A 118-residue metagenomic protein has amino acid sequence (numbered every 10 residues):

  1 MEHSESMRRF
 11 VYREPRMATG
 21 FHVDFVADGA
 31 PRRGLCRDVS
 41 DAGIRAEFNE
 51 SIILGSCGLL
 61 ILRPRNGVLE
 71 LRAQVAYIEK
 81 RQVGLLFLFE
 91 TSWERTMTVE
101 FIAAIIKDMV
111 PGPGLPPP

Functional and structural regions predicted by a protein language model:
M1-P118: Structured alpha-helical
